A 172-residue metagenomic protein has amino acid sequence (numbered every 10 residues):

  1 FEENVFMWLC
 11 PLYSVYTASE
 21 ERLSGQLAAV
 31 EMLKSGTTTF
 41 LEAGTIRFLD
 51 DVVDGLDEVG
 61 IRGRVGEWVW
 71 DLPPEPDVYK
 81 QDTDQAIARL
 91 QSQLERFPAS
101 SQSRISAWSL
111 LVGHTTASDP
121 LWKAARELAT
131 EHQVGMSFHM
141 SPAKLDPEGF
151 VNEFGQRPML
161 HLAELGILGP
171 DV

Functional and structural regions predicted by a protein language model:
F1-I61, A86-Q102: Alpha-helical scaffold segments that flank or form the walls of functional sites
D54-V172: Metal-coordinating catalytic core of metallo-dependent amide/deamination hydrolases
